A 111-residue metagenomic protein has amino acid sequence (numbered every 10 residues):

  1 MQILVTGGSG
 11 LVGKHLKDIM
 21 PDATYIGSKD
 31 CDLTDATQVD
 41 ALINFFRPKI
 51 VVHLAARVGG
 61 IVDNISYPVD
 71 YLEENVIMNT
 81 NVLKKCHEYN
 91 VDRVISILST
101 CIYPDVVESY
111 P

Functional and structural regions predicted by a protein language model:
M1-P21: N-terminal Rossmann NAD(P)H-binding glycine-rich loop of SDR-like oxidoreductase domains
T6, I26, V51-R57, V94-T100: SDR active-site strand-loop-helix element
L11, C31, A36, R57-I61 (+1 more regions): Active-site loop signature of alpha/beta-hydrolase-fold enzymes
K14, D18-D22, N44, K84-E88: Short, well-ordered alpha-helices that flank and scaffold nucleotide-derived cofactor binding pockets
P21-L42: Adenosine-cofactor binding site in Rossmann-like domains, unifying the SAM/SAH pocket of S-adenosylmethionine-dependent
D35, I50, I77-N81, R93: Conserved cofactor-binding/catalytic machinery of classical short-chain dehydrogenase/reductase
T37-N75, E88: NAD(P)H-binding glycine-rich loop region in Rossmannoid oxidoreductase-like domains and their noncatalytic homologs
T80-P111: Conserved Rossmann-fold NAD(P)-dependent oxidoreductase catalytic core, especially the SDR/UDP-sugar
